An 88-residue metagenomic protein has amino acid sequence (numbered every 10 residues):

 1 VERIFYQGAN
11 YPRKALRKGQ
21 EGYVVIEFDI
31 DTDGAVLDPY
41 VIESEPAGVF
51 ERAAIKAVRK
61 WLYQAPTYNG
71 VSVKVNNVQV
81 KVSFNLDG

Functional and structural regions predicted by a protein language model:
V1-D29, R52-G88: Short proline/glycine- and basic residue-enriched helix-capping loop/turn segments at helix->loop/beta transitions
A9, Y40-V41: Short amphipathic beta-strand and strand-loop transition segments with alternating hydrophobic
R13-K14, E43-V49: A short acidic/small-residue loop/turn micro-motif
E27, I42-E43: Solvent-exposed beta-strand motifs enriched in subsets of small alpha/beta binding domains, especially certain
D31-D33, S44-P46, N85-D87: Short coil/turn motifs at secondary-structure junctions
